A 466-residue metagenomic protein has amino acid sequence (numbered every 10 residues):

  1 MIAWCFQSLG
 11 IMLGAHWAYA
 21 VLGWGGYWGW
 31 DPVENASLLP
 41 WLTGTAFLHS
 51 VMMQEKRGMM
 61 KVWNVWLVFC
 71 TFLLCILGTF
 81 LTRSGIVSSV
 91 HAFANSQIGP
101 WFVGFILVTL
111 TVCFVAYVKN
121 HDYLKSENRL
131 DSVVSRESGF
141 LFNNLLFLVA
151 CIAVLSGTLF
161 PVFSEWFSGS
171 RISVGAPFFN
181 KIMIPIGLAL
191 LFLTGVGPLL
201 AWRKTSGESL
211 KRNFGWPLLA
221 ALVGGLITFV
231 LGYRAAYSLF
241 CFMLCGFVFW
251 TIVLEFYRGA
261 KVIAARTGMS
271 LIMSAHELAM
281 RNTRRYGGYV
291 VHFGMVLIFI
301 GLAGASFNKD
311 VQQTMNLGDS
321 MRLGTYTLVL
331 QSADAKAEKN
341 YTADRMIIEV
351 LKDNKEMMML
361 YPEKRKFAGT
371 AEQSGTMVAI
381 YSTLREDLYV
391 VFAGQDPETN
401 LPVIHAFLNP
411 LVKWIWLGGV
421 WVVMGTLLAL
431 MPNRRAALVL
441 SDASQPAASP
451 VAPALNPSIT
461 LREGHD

Functional and structural regions predicted by a protein language model:
M1-D466: Solvent-exposed, non-transmembrane regions of integral membrane proteins
